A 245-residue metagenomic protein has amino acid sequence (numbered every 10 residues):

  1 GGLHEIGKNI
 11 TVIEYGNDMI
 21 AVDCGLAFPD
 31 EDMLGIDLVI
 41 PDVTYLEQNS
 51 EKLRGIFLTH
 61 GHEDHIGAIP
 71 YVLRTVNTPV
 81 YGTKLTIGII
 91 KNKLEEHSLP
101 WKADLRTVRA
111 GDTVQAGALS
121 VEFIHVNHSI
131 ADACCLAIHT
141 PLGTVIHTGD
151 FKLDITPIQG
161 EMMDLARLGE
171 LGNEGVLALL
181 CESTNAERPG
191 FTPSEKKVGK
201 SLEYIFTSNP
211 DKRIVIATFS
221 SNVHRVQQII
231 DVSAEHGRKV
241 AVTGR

Functional and structural regions predicted by a protein language model:
G2-F57, H62-R245: His/Asp/Glu-rich metal-coordinating catalytic cores of metallo-dependent phosphodiesterases/hydrolases acting on
